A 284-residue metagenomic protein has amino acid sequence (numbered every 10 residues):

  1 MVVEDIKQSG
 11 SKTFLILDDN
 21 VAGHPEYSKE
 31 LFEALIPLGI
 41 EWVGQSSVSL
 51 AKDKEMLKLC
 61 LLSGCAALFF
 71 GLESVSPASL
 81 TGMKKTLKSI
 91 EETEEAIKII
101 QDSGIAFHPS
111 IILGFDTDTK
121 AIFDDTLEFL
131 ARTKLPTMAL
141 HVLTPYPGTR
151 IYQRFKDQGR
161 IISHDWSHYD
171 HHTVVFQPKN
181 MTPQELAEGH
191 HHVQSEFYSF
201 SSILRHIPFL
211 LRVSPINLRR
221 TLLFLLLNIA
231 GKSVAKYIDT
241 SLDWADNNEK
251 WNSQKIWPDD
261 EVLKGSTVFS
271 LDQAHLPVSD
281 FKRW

Functional and structural regions predicted by a protein language model:
M1-H108, L113-F115, T119-E128: Radical SAM [4Fe-4S] cluster-binding motif and immediate context
S9, L35, L87, L130-T133 (+3 more regions): Alpha-helix boundary/capping residues
N20, L50-C60, L80-S89, S110-D116 (+4 more regions): Hydrophobic transmembrane alpha-helix bundles
E26, A78-M83, L113-A121, T133-P183 (+1 more regions): Flexible glycine/acidic-rich beta-alpha junction loops that bind and position SAM and/or redox cofactors in anaerobic
A96-I99, F129, H141, G189-H192: Generic recognition of well-ordered alpha-helical segments
R160, H164-S167, H171-W284: Radical SAM enzyme core and accessory elements
